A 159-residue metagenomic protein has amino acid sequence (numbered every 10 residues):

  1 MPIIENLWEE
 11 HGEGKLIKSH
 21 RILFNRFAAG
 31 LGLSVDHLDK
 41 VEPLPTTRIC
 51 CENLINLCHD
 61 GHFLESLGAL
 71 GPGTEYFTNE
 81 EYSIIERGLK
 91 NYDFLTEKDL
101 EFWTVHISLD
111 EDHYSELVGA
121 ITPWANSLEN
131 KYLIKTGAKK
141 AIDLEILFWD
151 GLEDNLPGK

Functional and structural regions predicted by a protein language model:
M1-K159: Non-heme di-metal
